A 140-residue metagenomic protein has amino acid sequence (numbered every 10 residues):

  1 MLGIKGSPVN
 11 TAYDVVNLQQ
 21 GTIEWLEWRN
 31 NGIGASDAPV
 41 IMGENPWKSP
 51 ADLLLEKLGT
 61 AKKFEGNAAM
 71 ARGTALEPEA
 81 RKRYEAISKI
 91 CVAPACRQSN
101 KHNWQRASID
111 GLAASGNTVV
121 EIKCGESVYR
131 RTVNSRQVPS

Functional and structural regions predicted by a protein language model:
M1-A75: Charged, glycine-rich intrinsically disordered N-terminal tails and low-complexity linkers that flank
K62-K63, A68-S140: Mg2+/Mn2+-dependent nuclease catalytic core
